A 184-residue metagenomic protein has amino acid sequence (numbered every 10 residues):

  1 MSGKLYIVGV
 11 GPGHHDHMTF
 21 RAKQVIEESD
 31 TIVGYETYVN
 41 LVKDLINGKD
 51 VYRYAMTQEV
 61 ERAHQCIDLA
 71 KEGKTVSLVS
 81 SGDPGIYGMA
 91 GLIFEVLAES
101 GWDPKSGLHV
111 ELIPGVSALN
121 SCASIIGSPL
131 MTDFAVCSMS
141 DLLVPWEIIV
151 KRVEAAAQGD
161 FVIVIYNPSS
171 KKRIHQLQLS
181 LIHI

Functional and structural regions predicted by a protein language model:
M1-V110: Class I S-adenosyl-L-methionine
V8-G9, L78-S81, I113, C137-S140 (+1 more regions): Short beta-strand segments
H14, F20, G88-G159: Class I SAM-dependent methyltransferase SAM-binding "motif I" and its flanking Rossmann-like core
V39-L41, E59-V60, I86, S117-N120 (+2 more regions): Short gly/pro/ser/thr-enriched loop/turn and capping motifs at secondary-structure boundaries
V150-K151, Q176-S180: Charged helix-capping and loop-helix junction motifs
G159-I174: Active-site rim beta-loop-alpha module in soluble metabolic enzymes
I182-I184: Conserved small/polar residues in nucleotide/adenosyl-binding loops
